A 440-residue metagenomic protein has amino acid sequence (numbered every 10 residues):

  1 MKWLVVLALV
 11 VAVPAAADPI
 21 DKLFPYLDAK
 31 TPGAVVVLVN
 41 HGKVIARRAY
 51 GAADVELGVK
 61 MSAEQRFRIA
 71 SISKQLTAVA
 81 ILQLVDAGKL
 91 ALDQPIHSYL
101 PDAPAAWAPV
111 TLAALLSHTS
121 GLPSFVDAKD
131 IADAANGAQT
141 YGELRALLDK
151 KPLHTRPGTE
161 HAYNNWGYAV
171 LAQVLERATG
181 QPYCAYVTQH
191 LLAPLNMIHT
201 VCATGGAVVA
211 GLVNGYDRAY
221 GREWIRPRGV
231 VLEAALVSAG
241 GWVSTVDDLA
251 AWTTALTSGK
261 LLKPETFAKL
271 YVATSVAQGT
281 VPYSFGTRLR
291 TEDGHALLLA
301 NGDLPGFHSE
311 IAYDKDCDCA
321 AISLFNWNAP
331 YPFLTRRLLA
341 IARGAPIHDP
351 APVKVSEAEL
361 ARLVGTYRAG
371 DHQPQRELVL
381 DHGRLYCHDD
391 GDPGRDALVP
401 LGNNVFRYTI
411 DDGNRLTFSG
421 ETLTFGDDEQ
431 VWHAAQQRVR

Functional and structural regions predicted by a protein language model:
M1-F67, Q83-A91, S117-S120, R145-A146 (+5 more regions): N-terminal leader/targeting segments and the immediately adjacent pre-domain N-terminus
L4, E64, V170, A235-L236 (+1 more regions): Short hydrophobic "helix-edge" motifs at membrane interfaces and signal-peptide entry regions
V13, L100, L116-S120, L195 (+1 more regions): Hydrophobic aliphatic residues
D18-R48, E176-Q181, A185-Q189, A193 (+1 more regions): Catalytic loop of the DD-peptidase/beta-lactamase superfamily, centered on the K-T-G motif and neighboring
H41, A52-N165, A172, Q181 (+1 more regions): Active-site-proximal loop and beta-strand segments within enzyme catalytic domains
I45, A103-T111, G121-A128, T155 (+4 more regions): Secretory-pathway/luminal and periplasmic proteins that interact with or process carbohydrate-rich
I81, V187, N196: Active-site-flanking alpha-helical
